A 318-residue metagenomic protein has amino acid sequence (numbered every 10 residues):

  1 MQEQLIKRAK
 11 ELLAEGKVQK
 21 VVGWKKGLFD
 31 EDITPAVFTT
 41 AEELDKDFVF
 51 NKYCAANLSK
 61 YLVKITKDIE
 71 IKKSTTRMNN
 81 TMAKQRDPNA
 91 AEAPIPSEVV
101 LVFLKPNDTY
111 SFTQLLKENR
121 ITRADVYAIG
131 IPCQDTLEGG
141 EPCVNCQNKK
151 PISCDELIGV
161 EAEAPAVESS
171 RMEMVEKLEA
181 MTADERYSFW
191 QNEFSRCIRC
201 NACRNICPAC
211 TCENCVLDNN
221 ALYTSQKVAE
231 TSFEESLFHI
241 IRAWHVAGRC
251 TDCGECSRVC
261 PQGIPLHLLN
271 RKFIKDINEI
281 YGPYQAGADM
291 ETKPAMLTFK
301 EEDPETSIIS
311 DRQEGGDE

Functional and structural regions predicted by a protein language model:
M1-A9, R199, C203, V246 (+3 more regions): General structural feature for long, well-ordered alpha-helical segments within catalytic domains of soluble enzymes
M1-W190, F194, P208: Iron-sulfur-associated redox domains of electron-transfer enzymes in respiratory and anaerobic energy metabolism
D108, G140-P151, S195-N214, G248-G263: Local cysteine-cluster metal-coordination motifs and their immediate loop/turn environment, predominantly Fe-S cluster
M174-S195, C212-E318: Ferredoxin-type iron-sulfur electron-transfer modules in oxidoreductases and energy-metabolism complexes
